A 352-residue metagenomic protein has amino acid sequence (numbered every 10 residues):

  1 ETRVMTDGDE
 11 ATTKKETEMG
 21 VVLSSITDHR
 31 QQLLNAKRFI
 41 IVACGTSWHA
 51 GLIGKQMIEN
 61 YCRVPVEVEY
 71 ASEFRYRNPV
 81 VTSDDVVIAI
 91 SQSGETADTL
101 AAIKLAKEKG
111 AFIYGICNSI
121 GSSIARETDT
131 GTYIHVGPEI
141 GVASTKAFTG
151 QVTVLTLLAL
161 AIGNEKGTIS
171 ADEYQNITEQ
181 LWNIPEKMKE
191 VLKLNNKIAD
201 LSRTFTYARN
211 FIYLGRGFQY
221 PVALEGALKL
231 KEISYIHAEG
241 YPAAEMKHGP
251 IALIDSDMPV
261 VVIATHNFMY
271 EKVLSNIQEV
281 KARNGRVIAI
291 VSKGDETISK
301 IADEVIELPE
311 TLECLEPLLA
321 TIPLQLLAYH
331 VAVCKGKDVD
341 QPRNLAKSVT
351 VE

Functional and structural regions predicted by a protein language model:
E1-I40, I120, T130-P259, A332-E352: Active-site phosphate/pyrophosphate-binding segments
L34-N183, T265-E304, L327: Glycine-rich phosphate-binding loops that contact phosphosugars or nucleotide phosphates
G45-H49, T145-V152, G217, P221 (+1 more regions): Short, conserved micro-motifs enriched in small and acidic residues
R286, S299-I301, T311-E352: Generic C-terminus detector
E307: Rossmann-fold cofactor-recognition segment
